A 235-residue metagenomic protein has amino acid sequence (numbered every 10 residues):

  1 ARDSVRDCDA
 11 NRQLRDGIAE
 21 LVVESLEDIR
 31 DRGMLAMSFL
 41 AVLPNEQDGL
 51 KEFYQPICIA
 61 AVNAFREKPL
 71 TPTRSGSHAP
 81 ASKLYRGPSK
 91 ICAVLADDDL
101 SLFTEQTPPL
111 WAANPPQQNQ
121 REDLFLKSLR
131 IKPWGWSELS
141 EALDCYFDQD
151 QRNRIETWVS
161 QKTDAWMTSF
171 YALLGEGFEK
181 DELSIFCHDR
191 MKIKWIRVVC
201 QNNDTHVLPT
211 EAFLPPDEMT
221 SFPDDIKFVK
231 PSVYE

Functional and structural regions predicted by a protein language model:
A1-E235: GHKL/Bergerat-fold ATPase module
